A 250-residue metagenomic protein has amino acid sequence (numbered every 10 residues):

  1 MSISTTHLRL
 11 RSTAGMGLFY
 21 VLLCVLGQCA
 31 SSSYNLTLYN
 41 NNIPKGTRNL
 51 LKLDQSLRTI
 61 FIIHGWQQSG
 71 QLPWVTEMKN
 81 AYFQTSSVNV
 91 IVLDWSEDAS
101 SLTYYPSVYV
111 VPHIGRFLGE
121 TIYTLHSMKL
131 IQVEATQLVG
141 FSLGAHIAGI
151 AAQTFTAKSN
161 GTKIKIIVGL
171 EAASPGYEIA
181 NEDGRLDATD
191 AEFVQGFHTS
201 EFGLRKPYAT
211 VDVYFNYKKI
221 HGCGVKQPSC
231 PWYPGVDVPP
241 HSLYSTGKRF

Functional and structural regions predicted by a protein language model:
S2-V110, G119-V133, S159-N160, G184-A188 (+3 more regions): Flexible, membrane-associating and regulatory peripheral segments of lipid-active enzymes
I63-G65, F141, E171: The conserved beta1-alpha1 loop
V90, T136, V194: Hydrophobic anchor at the start of a short beta-strand that flanks the dinucleotide cofactor-binding loop
G115-L118, G140-S142: Hydrophobic alpha-helical cores of multi-pass transmembrane domains in eukaryotic membrane proteins
Q137, F141-S142, I166-V168: Residue in the alpha/beta-hydrolase core beta-strand immediately N-terminal to the catalytic nucleophile
V139-A151: Glycine-rich nucleophile elbow surrounding the catalytic serine of serine-hydrolase chemistry
N160-C223: The feature captures the conserved acid-bearing segment of alpha/beta-hydrolase catalytic domains
